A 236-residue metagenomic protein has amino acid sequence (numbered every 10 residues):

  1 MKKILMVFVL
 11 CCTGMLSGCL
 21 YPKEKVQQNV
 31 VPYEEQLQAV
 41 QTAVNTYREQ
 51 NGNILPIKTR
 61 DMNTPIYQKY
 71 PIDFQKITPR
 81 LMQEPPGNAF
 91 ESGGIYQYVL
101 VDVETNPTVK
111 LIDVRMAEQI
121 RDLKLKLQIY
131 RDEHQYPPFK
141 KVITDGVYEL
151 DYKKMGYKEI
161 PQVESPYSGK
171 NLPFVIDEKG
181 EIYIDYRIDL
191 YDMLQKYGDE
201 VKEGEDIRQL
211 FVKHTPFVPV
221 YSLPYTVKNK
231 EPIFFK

Functional and structural regions predicted by a protein language model:
M1-L5: Positively charged n-region of N-terminal signal peptides that target proteins for export
M15-G18: C-terminal motif of bacterial Sec signal peptides marking the signal peptidase cleavage site
L20-K23: Bacterial signal peptide processing site
Q27-E34, Q38: Juxtamembrane membrane-water interface segments immediately C-terminal to a transmembrane helix
Q36-G52: N-terminal alpha-helical signal peptides/signal-anchor transmembrane segments
I57-R131, P138-K236: Extracellular/periplasmic head regions of type IV pilus-like filament subunits
